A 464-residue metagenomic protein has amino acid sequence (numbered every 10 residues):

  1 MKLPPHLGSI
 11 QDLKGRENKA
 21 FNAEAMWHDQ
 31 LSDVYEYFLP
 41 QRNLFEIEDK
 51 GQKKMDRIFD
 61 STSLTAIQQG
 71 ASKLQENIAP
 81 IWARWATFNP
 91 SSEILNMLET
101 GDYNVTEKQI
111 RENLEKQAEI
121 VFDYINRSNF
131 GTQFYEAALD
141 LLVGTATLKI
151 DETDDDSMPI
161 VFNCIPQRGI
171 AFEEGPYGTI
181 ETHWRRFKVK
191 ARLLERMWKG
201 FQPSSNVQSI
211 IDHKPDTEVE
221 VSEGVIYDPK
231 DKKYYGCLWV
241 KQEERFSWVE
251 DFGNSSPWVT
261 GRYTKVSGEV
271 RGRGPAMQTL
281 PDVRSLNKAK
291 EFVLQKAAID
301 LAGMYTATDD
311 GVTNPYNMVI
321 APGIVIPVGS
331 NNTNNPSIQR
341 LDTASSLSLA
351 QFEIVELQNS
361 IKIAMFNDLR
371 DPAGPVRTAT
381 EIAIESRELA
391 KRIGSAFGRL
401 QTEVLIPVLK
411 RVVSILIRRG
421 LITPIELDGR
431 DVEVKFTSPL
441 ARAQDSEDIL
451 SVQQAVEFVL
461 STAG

Functional and structural regions predicted by a protein language model:
M1-S205: Extended, helix-rich architectural segments
Q11-N18, D151-G323: Structured, contiguous alpha/beta core segments that scaffold functional sites
D12, D29, D33, D49 (+19 more regions): Acidic-enriched, low-complexity/disordered segments with a strong bias for Aspartate over Glutamate
L31, Y35, A71-Q75, P90 (+20 more regions): Generic detector of bulky aromatic hydrophobic side chains
E36-L39, N43, A66, S72 (+4 more regions): Long, contiguous amphipathic alpha-helices that act as assembly "spine/axial" helices in icosahedral shell and virion
L39-I67, G131-T132, A138-L139, G200-K233 (+1 more regions): An N-terminal domain-start capping segment
T62, Q75, E136, I170 (+5 more regions): A residue-level detector for conformationally permissive "hinge/kink" positions
L74-I94, E99, Y103-R111, A307-G464: Long amphipathic alpha-helical segments
